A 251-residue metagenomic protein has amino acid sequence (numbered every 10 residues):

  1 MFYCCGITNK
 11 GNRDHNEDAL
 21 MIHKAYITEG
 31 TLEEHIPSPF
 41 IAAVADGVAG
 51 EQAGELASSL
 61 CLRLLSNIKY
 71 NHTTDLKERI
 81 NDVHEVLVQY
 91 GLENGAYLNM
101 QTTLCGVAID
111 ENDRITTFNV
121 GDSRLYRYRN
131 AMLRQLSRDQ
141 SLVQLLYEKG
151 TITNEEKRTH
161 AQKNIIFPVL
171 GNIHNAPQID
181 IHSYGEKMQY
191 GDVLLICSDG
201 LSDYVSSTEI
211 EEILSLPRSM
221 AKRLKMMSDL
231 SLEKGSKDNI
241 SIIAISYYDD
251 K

Functional and structural regions predicted by a protein language model:
M1-K251: PP2C/PPM-type serine/threonine phosphatase catalytic domain
